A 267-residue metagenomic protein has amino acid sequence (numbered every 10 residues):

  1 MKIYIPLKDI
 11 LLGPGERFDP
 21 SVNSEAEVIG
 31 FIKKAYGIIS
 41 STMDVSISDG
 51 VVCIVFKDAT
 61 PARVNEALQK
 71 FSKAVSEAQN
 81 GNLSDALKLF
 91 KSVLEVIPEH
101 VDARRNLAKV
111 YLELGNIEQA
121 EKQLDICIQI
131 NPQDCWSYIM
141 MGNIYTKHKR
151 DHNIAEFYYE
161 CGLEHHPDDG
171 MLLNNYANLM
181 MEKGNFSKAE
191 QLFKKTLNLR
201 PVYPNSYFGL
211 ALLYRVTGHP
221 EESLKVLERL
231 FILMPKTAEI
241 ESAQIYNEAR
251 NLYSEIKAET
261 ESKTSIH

Functional and structural regions predicted by a protein language model:
M1-Q69, Q79-N80, D85-K88: Long, contiguous interaction/recruitment modules in multidomain scaffold/adaptor proteins
R63-D102, N106-E113: Alpha-helical segment of the N-proximal tetratricopeptide repeat
A67, V101-D102, C135-W136, G170-M171 (+2 more regions): Helix-start (N-cap) detector for alpha-helical repeat units in TPR-like alpha-solenoids, especially tetratricopeptide
Q79-K88, E113-I126, K147-C161, K183-K195 (+1 more regions): Structural signature of tandem alpha-helical TPR/SEL1-like repeats, specifically the intra-repeat loop/turn
P204, F208, L212-A238: TPR/TPR-like (Sel1-like) alpha-helical repeat modules
